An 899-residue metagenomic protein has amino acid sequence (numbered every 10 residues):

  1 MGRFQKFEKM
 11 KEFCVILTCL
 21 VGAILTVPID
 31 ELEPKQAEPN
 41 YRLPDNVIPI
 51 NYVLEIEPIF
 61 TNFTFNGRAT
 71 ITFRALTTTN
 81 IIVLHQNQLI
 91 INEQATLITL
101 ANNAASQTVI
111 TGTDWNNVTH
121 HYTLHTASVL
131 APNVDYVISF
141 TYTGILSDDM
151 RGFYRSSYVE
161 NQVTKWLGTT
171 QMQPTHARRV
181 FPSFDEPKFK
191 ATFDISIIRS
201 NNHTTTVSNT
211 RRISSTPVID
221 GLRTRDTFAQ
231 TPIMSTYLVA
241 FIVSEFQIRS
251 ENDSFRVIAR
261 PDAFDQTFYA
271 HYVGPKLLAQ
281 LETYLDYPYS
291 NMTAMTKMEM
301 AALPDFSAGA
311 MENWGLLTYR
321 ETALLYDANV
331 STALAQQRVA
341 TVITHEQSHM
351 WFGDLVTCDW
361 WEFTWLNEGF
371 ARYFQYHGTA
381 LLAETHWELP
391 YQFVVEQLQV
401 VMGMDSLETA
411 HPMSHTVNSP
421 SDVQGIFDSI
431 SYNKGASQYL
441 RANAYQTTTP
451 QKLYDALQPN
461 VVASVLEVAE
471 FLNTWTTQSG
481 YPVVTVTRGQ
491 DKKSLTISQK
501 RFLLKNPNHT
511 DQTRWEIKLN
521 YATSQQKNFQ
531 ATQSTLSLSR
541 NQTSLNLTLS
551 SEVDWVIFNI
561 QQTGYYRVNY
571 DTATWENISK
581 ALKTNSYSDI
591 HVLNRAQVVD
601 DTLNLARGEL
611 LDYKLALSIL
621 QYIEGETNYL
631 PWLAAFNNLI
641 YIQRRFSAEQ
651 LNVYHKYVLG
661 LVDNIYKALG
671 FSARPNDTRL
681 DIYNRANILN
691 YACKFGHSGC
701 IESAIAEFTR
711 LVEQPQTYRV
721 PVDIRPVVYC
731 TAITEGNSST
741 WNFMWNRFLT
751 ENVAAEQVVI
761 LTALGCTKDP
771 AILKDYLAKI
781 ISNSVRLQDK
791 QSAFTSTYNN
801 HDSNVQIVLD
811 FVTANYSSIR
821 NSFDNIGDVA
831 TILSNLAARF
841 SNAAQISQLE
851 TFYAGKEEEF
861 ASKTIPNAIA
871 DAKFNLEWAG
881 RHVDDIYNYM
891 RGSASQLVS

Functional and structural regions predicted by a protein language model:
K11-R68, Q162-L167, D185-P187, A469: N-terminal, polar/Ser/Thr-rich
A37-D45, P132, S139-D194, S244-E251 (+2 more regions): Glycine/proline-rich low-complexity spacer/linker segments in large multi-domain proteins
E55-E57, I71, T111-T113, H125-V129 (+2 more regions): Beta-strand-rich interaction surfaces with strong enrichment in secreted/lumenal proteins
G67, T169-T175, P182-T344, Y373 (+4 more regions): Hydrophobic helix-coil surface modules that form long, contiguous segments used for peptide/substrate interaction
T72-L89, D194-S200, S498, L504-N520: Surface-exposed beta-strand/loop patches in extracellular or lumenal glycoproteins
Q88-V159, S544-S550: A surface-exposed beta-strand-loop module
F228, V257-N508, A648-G660, N664-F671 (+2 more regions): Hydrophobic alpha-helical and helix-loop surface patches within well-folded domains that function as non-catalytic
Y391, Q397-S406, T447, D491-K492 (+4 more regions): Long, ordered, helix-rich scaffold segments
